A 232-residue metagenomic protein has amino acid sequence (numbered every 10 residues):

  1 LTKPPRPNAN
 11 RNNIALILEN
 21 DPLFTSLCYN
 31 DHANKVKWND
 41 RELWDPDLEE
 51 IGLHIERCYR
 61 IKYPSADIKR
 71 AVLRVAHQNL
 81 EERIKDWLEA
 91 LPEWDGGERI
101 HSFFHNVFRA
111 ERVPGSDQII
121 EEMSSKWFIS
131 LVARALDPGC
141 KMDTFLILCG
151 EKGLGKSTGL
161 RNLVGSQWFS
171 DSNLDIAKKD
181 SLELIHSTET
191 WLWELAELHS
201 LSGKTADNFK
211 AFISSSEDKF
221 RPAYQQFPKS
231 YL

Functional and structural regions predicted by a protein language model:
L1-S102, R109, G115-E122: N-terminal nucleic-acid engagement/recognition segments and initiation subdomains in replication, restriction
F24-C28, A33, S170-D171, E217-R221: Short secondary-structure junctions
A76-L192: P-loop NTPase catalytic core of nucleic-acid-dependent motor ATPases
P138-G139, L201-S202, K229: Short glycine/serine/proline-enriched coil/turn segments at secondary-structure junctions
L182-T188, R221-L232: AAA+/SF3 P-loop NTPase mechanochemical coupling elements
W191-I213: Conserved AAA+/SF3 P-loop NTPase catalytic/coupling segment centered on the Walker-B
A206-K229: Conserved catalytic/switch belt of AAA+ P-loop NTPases
